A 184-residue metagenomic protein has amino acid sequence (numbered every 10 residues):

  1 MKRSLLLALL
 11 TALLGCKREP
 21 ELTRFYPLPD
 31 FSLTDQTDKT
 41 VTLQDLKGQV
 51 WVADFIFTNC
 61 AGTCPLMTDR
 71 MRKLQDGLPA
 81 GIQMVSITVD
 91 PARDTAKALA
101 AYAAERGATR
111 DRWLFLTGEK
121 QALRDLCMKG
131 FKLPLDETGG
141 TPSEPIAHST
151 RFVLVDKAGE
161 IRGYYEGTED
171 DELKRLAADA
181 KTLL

Functional and structural regions predicted by a protein language model:
K2-L7: Sec-dependent signal peptide recognition, specifically the positively charged N-region followed immediately by
L13-G15: C-terminal motif of bacterial Sec signal peptides marking the signal peptidase cleavage site
K17-D45, D69: N-terminal "domain-start" segment that seeds a small globular fold
L28-P29, W51, S149-R151: Short loop/turn microsegments at loop-to-beta-strand junctions
Q44-P65, M71: Short active-site neighborhood of thiol/selenol oxidoreductases, capturing the structured segment around
M67-L126: Structural microenvironment flanking redox-active thiols in thiol-disulfide oxidoreductases
A98-A101, K120-I146: Thioredoxin-like thiol-disulfide oxidoreductase module
G139-L184: Thiol-/selenol-based redox modules, centered on thioredoxin-like and closely related oxidoreductase domains
